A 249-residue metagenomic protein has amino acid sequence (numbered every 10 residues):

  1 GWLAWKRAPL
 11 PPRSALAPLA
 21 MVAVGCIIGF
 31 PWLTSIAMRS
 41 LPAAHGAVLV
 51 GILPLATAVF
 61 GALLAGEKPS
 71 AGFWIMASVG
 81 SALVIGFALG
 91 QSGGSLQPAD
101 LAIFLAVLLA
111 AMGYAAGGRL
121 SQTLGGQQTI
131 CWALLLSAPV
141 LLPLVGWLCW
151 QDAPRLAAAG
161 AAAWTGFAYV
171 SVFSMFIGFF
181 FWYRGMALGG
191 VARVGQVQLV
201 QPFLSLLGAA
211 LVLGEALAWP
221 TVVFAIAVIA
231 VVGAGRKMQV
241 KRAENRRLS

Functional and structural regions predicted by a protein language model:
G1-P12, W32, I36, V79-L96 (+3 more regions): Membrane-interface helix-cap regions at the ends of transmembrane helices in multi-pass membrane proteins
G1-V50, G86, S171-G189: Specific transmembrane alpha-helical segments of multi-pass solute transporters/efflux pumps, especially DMT/EamA
L3-A4, T57-A58, A77, G94-D152 (+3 more regions): Transmembrane alpha-helical segments that form core, pore/gating elements of small-molecule transporters/exporters
S14-A23, P69-S81, A99-I103, L124-L134 (+1 more regions): Cytoplasmic-side transmembrane-helix entry/capping segments in multi-pass membrane proteins
V22, F60, P69-Q91, L108-A110 (+2 more regions): Hydrophobic transmembrane alpha-helices of multi-pass small-molecule transport proteins
A23-I28, W32, L55-V59, I85 (+6 more regions): Hydrophobic/small/kink-forming positions within alpha-helical transmembrane segments of polytopic membrane proteins
G25-I27, P31-K68, A106, V191-A210: Specific alpha-helical transmembrane segments that line the substrate/conduction pathway and gating interfaces
A37, L63-A65, P69, L120 (+4 more regions): Hydrophobic/aromatic residues within transmembrane alpha-helices of multi-pass small-molecule transporters
